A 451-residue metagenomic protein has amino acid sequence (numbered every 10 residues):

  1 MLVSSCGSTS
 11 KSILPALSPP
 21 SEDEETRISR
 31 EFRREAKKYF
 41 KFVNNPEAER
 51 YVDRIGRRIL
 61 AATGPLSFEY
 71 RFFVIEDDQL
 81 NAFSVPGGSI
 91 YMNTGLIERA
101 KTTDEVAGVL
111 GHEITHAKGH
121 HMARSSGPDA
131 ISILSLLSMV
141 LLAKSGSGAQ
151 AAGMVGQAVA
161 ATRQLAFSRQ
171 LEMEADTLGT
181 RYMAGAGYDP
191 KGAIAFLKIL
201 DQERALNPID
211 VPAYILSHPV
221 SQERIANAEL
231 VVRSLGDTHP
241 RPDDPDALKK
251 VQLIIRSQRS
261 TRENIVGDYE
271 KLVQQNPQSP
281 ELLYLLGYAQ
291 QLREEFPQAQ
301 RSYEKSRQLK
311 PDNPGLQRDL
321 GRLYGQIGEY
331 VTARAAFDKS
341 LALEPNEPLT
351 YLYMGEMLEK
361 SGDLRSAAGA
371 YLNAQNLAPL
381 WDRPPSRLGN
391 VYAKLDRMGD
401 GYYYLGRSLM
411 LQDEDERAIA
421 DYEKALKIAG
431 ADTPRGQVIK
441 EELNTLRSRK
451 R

Functional and structural regions predicted by a protein language model:
M1-N81, E203-P208, P280, F296 (+6 more regions): Hydrophobic or amphipathic, alpha-helical segments that drive membrane association/targeting
I13-P19, R30, F42-N44, R50 (+5 more regions): Extracytoplasmic and endomembrane cell-envelope/extracellular-matrix remodeling and assembly machinery
S29, V52, M92, H112 (+3 more regions): Divalent metal-coordination and catalytic microenvironments
A48, F68, S126-S132, G148-A152 (+1 more regions): Acidic/histidine metal-binding catalytic segments
I90, R99, A117, L235 (+6 more regions): TPR/TPR-like alpha-solenoid repeats
Y91-G108: Short pre-active-site segment immediately N-terminal to the catalytic Zn-binding motif
D104, I114-A130: Catalytic Zn2+-binding segment of zinc metalloproteases
A130-S145, A151-R163: Membrane-active amphipathic alpha-helices enriched in small hydrophobic residues
